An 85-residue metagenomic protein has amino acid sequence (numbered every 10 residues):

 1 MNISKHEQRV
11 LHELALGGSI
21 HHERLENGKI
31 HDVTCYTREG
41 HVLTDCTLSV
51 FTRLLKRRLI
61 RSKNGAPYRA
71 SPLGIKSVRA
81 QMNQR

Functional and structural regions predicted by a protein language model:
N2-S49: Short amphipathic alpha-helical interface segments
T47-R57: A short, charged, amphipathic alpha-helix used as a generic interaction element across diverse proteins
L55-G65: A short, conserved structural fragment
A66-S71: Minor-groove-contacting beta-hairpin "wing" of winged helix-turn-helix DNA-binding domains
G74-R85: Short, amphipathic alpha-helical interaction segments positioned at domain boundaries
